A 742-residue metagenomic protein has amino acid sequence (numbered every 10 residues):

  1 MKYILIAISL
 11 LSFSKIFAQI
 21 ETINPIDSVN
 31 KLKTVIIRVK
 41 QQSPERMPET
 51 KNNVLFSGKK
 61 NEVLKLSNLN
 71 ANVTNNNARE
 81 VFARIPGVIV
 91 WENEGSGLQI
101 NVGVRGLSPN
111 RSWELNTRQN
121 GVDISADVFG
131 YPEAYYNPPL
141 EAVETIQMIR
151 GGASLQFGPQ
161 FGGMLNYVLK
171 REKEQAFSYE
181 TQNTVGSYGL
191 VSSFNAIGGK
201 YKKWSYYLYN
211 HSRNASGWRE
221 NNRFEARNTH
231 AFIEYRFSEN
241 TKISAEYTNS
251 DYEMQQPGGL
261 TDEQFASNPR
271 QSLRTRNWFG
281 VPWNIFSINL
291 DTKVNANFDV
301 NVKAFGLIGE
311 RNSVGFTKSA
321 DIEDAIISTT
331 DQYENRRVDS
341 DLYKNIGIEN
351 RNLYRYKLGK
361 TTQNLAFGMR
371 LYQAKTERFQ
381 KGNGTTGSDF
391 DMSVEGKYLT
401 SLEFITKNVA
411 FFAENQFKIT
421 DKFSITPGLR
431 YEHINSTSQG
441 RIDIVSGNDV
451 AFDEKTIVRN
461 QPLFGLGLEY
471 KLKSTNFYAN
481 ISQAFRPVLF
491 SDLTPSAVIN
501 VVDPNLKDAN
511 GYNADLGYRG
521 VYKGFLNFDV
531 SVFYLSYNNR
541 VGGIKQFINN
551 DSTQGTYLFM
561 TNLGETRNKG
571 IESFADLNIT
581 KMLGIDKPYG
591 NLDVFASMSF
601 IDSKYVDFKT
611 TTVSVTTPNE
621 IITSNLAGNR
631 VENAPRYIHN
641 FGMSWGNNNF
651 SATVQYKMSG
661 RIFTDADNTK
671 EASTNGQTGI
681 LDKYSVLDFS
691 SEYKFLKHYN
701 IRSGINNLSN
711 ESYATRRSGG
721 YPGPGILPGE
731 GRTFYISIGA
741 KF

Functional and structural regions predicted by a protein language model:
V122-R150: Short acidic/polar hinge/loop motifs at secondary-structure boundaries that mediate gating or recognition
V185-N214, R219-Q255, W278-A296, R430: Transmembrane beta-barrel wall of Gram-negative outer-membrane proteins
S238, T362-N364, R370-Y372, L402-S536 (+3 more regions): Structural signature of Gram-negative outer-membrane beta-barrels, strongest in the C-terminal barrel of TonB-dependent
E239-I243, T248, V281-D443, K471 (+2 more regions): Face-selective signature of the C-terminal outer-membrane beta-barrel domain
D251-N268, K375-E377, N435-S446, T456 (+5 more regions): Surface-exposed extracellular loop regions of Gram-negative outer-membrane beta-barrel proteins, predominantly
N289-K293, D299-T317, K471-L472, N476-S482 (+2 more regions): Membrane-embedded beta-barrel scaffold of Gram-negative outer-membrane proteins
N352, D421, H433, F533-S536 (+2 more regions): Gram-negative outer-membrane beta-barrel transporters
F533, N538, L592, K657-K670 (+1 more regions): C-terminal beta-signal and adjacent terminal beta-strands/loops of Gram-negative outer-membrane beta-barrel proteins
